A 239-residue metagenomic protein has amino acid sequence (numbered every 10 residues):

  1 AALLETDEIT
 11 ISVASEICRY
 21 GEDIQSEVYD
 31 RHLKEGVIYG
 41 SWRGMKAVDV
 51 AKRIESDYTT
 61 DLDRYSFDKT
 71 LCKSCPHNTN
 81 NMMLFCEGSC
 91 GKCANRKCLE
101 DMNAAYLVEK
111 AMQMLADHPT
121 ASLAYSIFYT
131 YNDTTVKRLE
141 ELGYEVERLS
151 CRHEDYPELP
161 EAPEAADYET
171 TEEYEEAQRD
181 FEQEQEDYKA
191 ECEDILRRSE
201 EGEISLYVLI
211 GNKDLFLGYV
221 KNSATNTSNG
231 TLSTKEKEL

Functional and structural regions predicted by a protein language model:
A2-L239: Accessory, typically intrinsically disordered or conformationally flexible segments
